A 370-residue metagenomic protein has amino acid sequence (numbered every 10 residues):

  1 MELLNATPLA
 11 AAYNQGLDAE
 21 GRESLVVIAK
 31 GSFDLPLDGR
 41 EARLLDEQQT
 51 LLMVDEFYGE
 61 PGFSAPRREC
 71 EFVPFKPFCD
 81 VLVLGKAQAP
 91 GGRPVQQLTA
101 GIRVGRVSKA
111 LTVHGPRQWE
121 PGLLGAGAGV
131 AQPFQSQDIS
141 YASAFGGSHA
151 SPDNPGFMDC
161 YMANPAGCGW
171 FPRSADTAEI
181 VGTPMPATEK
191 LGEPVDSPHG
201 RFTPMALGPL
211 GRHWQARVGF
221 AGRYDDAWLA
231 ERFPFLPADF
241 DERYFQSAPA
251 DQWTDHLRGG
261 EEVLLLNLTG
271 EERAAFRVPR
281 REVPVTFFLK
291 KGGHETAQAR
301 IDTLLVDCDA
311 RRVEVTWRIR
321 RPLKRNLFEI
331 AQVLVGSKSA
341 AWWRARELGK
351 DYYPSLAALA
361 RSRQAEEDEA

Functional and structural regions predicted by a protein language model:
E2-A370: Extended intrinsically disordered or low-complexity segments
